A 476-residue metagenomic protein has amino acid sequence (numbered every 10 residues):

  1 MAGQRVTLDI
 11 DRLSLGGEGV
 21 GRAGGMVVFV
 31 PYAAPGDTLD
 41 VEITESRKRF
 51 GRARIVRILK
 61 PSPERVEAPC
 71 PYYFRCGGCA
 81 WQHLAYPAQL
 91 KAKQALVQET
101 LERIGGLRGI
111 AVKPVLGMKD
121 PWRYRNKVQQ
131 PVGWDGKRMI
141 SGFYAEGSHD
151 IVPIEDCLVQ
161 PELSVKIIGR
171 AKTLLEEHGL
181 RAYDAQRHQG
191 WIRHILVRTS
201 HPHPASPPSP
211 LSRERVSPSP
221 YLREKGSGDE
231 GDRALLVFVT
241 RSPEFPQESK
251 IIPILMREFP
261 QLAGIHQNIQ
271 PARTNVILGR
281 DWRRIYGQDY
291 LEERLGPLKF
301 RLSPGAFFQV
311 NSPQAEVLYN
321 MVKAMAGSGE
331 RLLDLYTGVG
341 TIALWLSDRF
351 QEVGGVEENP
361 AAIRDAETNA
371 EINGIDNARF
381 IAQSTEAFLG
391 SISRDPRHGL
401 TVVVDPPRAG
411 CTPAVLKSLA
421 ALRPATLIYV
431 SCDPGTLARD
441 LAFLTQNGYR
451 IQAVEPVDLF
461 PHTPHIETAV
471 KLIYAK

Functional and structural regions predicted by a protein language model:
M1-Q4, P208, P243-K476: Rossmann-like S-adenosyl-L-methionine
M1-Y72, R379, E386-A387: Terminal RNA-binding accessory module
G19-G24, G142-A145, A366: Short, acidic/hydrophobic/Gly-rich beta-strand patch recurrent on exposed beta strands that often constitutes part
D40-E42, Q129, L333: Hydrophobic beta-strand signal
V56-A68, F74-A182, E244-F245: Extended interfacial segments that mediate partner engagement and assembly in macromolecular machines
K113-P121, A185-Q186, H194, P456-L459: Short, solvent-exposed loop/turn elements at beta->coil junctions and helix N-caps that rim active or binding pockets
N126-W134, M139-E146, V197-S200, R283-R284 (+2 more regions): Short beta-strand elements
P202-D232, P396: Intrinsic disorder/low-complexity segments
